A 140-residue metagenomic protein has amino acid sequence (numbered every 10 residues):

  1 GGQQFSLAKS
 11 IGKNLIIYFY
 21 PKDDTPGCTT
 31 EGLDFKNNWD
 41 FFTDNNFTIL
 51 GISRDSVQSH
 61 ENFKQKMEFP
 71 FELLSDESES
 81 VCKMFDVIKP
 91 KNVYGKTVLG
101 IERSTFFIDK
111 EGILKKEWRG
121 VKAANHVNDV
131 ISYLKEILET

Functional and structural regions predicted by a protein language model:
G1-T140: Chalcogenol-based redox active-site neighborhoods
